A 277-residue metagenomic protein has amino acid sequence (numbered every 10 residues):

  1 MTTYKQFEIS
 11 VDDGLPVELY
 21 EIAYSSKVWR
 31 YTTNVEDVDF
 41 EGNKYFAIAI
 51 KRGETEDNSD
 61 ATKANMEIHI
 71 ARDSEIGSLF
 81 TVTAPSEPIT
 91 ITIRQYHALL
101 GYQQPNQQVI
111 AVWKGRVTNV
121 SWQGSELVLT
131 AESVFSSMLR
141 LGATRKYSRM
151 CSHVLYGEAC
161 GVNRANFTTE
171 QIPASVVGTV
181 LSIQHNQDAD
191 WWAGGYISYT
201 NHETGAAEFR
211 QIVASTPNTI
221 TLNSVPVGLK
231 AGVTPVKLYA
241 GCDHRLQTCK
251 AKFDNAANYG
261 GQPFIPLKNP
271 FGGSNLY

Functional and structural regions predicted by a protein language model:
M1-Y277: Interface-prone segments of viral and bacterial extracellular assemblies
